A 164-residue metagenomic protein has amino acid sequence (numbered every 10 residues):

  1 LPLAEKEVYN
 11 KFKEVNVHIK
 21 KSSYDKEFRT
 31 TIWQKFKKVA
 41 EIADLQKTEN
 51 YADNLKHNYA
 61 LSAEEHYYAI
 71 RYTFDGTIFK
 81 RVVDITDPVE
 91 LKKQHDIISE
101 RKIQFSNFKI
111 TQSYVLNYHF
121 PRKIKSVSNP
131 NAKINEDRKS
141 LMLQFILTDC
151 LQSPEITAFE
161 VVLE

Functional and structural regions predicted by a protein language model:
P2-E164: Mature, soluble, non-transmembrane domains
